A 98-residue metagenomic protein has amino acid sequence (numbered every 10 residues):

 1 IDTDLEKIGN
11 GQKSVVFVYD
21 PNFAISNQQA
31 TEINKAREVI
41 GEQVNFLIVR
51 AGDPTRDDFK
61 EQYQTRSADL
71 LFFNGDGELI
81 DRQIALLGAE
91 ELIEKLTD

Functional and structural regions predicted by a protein language model:
I1-G11: N-terminal leader/targeting and pre-domain segments
D4, Q29-E32, G88, L92-K95: Stable alpha-helical elements in mature extracytoplasmic
G9-N22: Short active-site neighborhood of thiol/selenol oxidoreductases, capturing the structured segment around
V18, G41-R56: Thiol-based oxidoreductase modules, predominantly thioredoxin-like and allied folds used for disulfide exchange
Y19-A24, L79-R82: Second-shell loop/turn segments in exported
I25-I40: Typically the conserved alpha-helix immediately C-terminal to a functionally engaged Cys/Sec in thioredoxin-like
Q62-F72: Structural micro-motif
F72-D98: Non-catalytic, surface beta->alpha helical segment in thiol-disulfide oxidoreductase systems
